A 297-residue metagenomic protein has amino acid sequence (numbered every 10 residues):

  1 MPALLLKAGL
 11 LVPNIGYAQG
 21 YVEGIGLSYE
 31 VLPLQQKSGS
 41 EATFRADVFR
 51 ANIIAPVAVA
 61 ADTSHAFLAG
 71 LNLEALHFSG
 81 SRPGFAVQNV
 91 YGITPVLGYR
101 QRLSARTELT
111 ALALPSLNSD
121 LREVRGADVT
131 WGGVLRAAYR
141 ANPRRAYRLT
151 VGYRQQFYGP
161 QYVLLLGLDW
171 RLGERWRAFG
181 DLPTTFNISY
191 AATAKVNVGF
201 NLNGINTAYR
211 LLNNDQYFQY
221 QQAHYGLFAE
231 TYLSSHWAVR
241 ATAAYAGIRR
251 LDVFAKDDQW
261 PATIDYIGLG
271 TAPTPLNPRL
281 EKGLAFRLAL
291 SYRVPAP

Functional and structural regions predicted by a protein language model:
Y17-S81, S291-P297: Short glycine/proline- and aromatic-enriched beta-strand/turn motifs that initiate or cap beta-hairpins
I25-L27, F67-L71, A111-A113, L149-V151 (+3 more regions): Membrane-embedded beta-strand positions of outer-membrane beta-barrel proteins
Y29-Q35, L71-S79, Q101, P115-L121 (+5 more regions): Transmembrane beta-strands of outer-membrane beta-barrel pores
S40-D47, F85-Y91, V124-V129, F157-Y158 (+3 more regions): Replace "Gram-negative outer membrane beta-barrel proteins" with "bacterial and organellar outer membrane beta-barrel
D47-A55, Y91-L97, A113-L117, V129-L135 (+4 more regions): Hydrophobic, lipid-facing positions within transmembrane beta-strands of outer-membrane proteins
A55-V59, Y99-Q101, Y139, W170 (+5 more regions): Residue-level signature of outer-membrane beta-barrel architecture
A60-F67, A105-L109, P143-L149, R175-A178 (+3 more regions): Repeated loop/turn-to-beta-strand initiation elements of outer-membrane beta-barrel proteins
L165-R171, A229, S235, R279-P297: Outer-membrane beta-barrel "beta-signal"
